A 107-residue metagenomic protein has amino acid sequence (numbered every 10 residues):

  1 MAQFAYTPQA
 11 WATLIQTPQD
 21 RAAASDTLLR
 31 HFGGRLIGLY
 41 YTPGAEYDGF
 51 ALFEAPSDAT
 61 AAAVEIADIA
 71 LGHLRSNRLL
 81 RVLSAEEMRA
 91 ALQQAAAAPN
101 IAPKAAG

Functional and structural regions predicted by a protein language model:
M1-H31, R35-I37, Y41-Y47, A85-G107: Short S/T/G/P-rich N-terminal loop/turn motif that feeds into the first structured element of a domain
F4-Y6, A51-P56: Short beta-strand-to-loop capping motifs
E54-E86: An amphipathic, aromatic/His-enriched active-site/gating alpha helix that lines ligand/cofactor pockets
